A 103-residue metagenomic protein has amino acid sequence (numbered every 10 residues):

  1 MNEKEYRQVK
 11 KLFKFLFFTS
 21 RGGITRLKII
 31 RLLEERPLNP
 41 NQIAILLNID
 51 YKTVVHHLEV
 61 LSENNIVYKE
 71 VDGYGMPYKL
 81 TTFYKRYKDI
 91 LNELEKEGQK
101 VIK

Functional and structural regions predicted by a protein language model:
M1-K14, T19-R21, R31, T82-K103: Amphipathic alpha-helical dimerization/coiled-coil segments that flank or bridge DNA-binding/regulatory modules
G23, V71-P77: Short, Lys/Arg-rich nucleic-acid/phosphate-binding segment
I24, E35-N39: Short capping segments at the starts of secondary-structure elements
L27-L33: Hydrophobic residues on short alpha-helical segments
Q42-L46: A short acidic, leucine-rich amphipathic alpha-helix
N64-D72: A short, conserved structural fragment
